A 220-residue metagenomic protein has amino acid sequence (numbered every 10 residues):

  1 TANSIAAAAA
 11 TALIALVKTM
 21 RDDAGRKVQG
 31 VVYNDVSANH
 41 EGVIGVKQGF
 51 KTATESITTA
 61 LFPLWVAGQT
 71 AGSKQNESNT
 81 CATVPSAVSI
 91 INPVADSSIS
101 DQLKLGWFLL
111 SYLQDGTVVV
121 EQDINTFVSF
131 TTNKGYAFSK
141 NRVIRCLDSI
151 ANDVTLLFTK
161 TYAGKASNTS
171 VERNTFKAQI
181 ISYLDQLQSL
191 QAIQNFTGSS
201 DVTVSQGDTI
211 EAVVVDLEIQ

Functional and structural regions predicted by a protein language model:
T1-N79: Extracellular Cys-Trp
I57, L61-Q220: Structured, hydrophobic secondary-structure cores that serve as assembly/anchoring elements
